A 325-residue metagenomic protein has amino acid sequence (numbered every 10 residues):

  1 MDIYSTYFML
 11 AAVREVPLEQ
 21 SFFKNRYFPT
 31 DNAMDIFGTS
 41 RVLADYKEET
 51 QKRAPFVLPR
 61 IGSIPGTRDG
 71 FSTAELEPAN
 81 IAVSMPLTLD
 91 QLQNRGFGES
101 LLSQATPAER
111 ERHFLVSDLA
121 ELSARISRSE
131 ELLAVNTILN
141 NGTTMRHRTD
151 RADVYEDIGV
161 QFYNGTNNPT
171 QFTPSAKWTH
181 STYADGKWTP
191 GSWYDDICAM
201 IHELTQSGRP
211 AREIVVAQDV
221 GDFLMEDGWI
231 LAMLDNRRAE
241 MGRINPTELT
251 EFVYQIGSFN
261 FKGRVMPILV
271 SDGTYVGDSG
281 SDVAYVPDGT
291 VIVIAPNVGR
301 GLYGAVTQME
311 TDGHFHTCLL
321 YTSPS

Functional and structural regions predicted by a protein language model:
M1-R41: N-terminal alpha-helical "arm" segments
T30-L101: Assembly/oligomerization interface modules of large self-assembling protein complexes
F97-E111: Short His/Asp/Glu-rich catalytic/ion-coordination signatures at enzyme active sites or charged loops
E111-E130, V135-N136: Internal, well-ordered alpha/beta segment that forms a basic, Gly-enriched binding/recognition surface
E131-R151: Short, glycine/acidic-rich hinge or "gate" loops at secondary-structure transitions that mediate conformational
A152-I244, Q255: Extended, solvent-exposed, turn-rich assembly/linker loops in the middle of proteins
S207-T307: Extended oligomerization regions of viral-like shell subunits
Y321-S325: Conserved small/polar residues in nucleotide/adenosyl-binding loops
